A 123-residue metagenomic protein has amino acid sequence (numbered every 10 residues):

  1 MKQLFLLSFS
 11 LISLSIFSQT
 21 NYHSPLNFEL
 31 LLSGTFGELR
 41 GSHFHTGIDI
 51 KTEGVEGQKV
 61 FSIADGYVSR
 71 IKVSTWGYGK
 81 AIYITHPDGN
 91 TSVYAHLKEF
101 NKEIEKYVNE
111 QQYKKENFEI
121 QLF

Functional and structural regions predicted by a protein language model:
M1-L4: Positively charged n-region of N-terminal signal peptides that target proteins for export
L7-S10: Classical Sec-dependent N-terminal signal peptides that target proteins to the secretory pathway
S13-S15: N-terminal signal peptide c-region/cleavage motif recognized by signal peptidases
S18-T91, K98-E105, E110-F123: Surface-exposed, glycine-biased beta-strand/turn segments
